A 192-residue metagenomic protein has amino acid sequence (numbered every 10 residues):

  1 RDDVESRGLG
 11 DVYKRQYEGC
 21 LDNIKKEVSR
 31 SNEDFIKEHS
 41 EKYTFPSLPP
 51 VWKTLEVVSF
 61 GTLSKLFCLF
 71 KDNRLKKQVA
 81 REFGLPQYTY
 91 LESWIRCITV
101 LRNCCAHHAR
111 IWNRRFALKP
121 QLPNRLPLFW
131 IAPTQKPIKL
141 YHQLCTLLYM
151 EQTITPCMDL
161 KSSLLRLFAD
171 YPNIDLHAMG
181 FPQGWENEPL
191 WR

Functional and structural regions predicted by a protein language model:
D2-Y13: Single conserved hydrophobic/aromatic residue that forms the stacking wall/gate of nucleotide- or nucleobase-binding
D3-V4, N23-I24, N73: Short linear motifs in intrinsically disordered/low-complexity regions
E5, N32-D34, G84, L91: A short linear-motif detector with a strong N-terminal bias
K14-F70: Hydrophobic-face positions in mid-chain alpha helices that act as interaction patches
T54, L63-L101, H107-R192: Polyanionic, low-complexity intrinsically disordered segments
